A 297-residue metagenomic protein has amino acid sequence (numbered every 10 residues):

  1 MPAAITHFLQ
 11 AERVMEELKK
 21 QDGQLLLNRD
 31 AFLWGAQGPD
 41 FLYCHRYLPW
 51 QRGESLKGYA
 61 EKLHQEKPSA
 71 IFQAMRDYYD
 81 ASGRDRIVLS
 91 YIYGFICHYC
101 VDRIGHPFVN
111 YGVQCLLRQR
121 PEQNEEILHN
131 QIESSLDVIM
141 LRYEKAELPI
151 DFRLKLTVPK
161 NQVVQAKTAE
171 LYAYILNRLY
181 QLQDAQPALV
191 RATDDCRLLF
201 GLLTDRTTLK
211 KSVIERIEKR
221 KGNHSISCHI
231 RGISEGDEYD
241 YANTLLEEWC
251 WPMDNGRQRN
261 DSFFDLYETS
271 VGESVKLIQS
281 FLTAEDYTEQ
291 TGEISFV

Functional and structural regions predicted by a protein language model:
M1-G94, Y99-V297: N-terminal leader/auxiliary helical segments
